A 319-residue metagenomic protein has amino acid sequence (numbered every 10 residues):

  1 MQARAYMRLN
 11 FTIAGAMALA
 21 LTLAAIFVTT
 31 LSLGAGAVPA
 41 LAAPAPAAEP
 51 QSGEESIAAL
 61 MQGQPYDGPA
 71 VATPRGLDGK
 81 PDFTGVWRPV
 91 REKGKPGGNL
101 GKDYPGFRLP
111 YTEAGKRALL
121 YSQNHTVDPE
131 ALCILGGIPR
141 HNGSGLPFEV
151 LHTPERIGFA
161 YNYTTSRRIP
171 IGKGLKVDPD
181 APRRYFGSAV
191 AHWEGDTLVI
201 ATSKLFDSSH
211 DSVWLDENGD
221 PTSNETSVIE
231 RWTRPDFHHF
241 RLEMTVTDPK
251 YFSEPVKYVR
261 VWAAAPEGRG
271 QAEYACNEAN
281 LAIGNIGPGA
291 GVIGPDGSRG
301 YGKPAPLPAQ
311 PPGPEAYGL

Functional and structural regions predicted by a protein language model:
M1-L21: N-terminal secretory signal peptides that target proteins for export/translocation
A14-G36: Bacterial N-terminal signal peptides
G34-L319: PEST-like low-complexity, intrinsically disordered acidic/proline/serine-rich tracts that flank trafficking/processing
